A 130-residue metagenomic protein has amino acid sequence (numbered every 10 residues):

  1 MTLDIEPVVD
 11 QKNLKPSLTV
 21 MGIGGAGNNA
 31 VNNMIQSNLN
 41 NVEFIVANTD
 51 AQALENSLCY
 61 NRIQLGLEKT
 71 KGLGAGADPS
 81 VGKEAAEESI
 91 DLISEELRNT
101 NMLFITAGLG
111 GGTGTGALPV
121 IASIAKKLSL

Functional and structural regions predicted by a protein language model:
M1-L130: Tubulin/FtsZ superfamily GTPase core signature
